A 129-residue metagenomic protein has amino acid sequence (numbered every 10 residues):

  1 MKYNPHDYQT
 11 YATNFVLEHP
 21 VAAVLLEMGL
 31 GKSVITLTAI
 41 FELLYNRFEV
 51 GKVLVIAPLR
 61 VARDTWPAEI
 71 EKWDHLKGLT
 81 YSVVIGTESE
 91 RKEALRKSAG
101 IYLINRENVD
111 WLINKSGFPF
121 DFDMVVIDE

Functional and structural regions predicted by a protein language model:
M1-L26, L30-E129: SF2 helicase/translocase NTPase motor core, specifically the RecA-like lobe 1 inter-motif segment between Walker
